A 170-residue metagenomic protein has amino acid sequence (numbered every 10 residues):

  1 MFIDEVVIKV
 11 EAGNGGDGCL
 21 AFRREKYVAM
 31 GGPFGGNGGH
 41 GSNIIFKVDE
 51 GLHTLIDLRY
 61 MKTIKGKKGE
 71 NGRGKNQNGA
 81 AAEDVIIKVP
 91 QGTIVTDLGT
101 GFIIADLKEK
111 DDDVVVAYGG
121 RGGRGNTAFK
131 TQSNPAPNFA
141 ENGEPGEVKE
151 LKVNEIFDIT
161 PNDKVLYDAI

Functional and structural regions predicted by a protein language model:
M1-I170: Conserved P-loop NTPase architecture
